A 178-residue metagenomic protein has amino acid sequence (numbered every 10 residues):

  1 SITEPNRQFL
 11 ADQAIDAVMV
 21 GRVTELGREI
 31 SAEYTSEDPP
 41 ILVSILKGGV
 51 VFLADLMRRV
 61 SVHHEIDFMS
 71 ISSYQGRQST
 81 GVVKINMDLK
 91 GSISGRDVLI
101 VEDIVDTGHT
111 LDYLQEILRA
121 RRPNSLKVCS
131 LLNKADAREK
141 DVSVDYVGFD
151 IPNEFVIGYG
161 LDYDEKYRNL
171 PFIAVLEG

Functional and structural regions predicted by a protein language model:
S1-G178: PRPP-associated nucleotide enzymes
